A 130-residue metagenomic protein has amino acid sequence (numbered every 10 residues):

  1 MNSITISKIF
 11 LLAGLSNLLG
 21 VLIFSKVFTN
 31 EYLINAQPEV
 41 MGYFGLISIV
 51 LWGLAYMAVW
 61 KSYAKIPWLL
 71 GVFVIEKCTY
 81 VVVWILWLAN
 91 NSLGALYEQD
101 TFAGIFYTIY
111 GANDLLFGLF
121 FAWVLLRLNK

Functional and structural regions predicted by a protein language model:
M1-E31: N-terminal signal-anchor transmembrane alpha-helix
L15-L19, E39-K61, I75-V82, A112: Core segments of alpha-helical transmembrane spans in multipass integral membrane proteins
I23-L33, A58-K61, L86-G94: Juxtamembrane "helix-exit" motif on the non-cytosolic side of transmembrane helices
F24, Y80-W84, G118-F121: Alpha-helical transmembrane segments and their lipid-water interface positions in multi-pass membrane proteins
Y32-G42, P67-F73, L96-I109: Non-cytosolic membrane-interface motifs at loop->transmembrane helix junctions
A58-Y63, L126-N129: Structural signal for the C-terminal ends of transmembrane alpha-helices and the immediately following loop
K61-S92: Mid-chain, well-packed structural core segment of small domains
I109-K130: Membrane-water interface at the C-terminal end of transmembrane alpha helices
